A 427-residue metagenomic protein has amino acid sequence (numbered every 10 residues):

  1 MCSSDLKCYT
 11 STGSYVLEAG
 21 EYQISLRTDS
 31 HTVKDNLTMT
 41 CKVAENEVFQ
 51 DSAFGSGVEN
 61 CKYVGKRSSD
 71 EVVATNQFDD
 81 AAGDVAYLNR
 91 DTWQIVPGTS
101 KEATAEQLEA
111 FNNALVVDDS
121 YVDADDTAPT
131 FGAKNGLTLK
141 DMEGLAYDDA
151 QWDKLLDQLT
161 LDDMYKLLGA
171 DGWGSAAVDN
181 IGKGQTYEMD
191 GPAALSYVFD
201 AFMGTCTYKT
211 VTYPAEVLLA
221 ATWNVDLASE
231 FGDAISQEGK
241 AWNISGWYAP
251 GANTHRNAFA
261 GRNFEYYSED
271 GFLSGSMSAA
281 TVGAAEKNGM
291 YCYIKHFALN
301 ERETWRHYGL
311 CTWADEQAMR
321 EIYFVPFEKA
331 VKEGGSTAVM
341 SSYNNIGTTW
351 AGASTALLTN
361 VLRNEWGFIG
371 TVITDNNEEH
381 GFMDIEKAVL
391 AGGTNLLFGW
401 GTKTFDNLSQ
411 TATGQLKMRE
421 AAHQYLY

Functional and structural regions predicted by a protein language model:
M1-C8, E18-L26, S30-T32, F54-Y427: Glycoside hydrolase catalytic-domain context in secreted enzymes
T12-S14: Short consensus segments that form the blades of beta-propeller domains, in both extracellular/periplasmic
T32-V58: Short beta-strand elements
